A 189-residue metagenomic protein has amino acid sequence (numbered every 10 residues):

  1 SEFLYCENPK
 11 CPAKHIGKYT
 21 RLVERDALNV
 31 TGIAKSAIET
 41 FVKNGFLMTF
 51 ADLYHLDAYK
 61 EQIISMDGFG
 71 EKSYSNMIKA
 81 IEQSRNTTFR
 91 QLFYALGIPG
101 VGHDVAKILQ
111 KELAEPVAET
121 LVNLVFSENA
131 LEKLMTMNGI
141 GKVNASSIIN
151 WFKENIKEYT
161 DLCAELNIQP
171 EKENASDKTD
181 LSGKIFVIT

Functional and structural regions predicted by a protein language model:
S1-N8, A13, Q62-M77: Membrane-interacting alpha-helical segments
S1-T31: Cys/His-rich short segments
H15, L22, D67-T189: DNA strand-break repair and replication-stress modules
T31-S36, L47-G70: Compact, charge-rich alpha-helical regulatory domains located at protein termini
